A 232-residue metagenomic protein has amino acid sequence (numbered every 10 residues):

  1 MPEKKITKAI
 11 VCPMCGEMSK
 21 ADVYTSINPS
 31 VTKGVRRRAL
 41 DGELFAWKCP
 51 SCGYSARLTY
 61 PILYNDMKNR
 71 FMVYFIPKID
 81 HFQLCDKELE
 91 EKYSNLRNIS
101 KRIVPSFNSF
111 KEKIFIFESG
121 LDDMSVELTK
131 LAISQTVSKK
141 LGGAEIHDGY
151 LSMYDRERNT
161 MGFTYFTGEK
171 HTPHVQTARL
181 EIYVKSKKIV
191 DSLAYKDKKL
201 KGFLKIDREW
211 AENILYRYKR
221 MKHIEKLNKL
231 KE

Functional and structural regions predicted by a protein language model:
M1-K78: N-terminal cysteine/histidine-rich coordination modules
K4-K5, R36-R38, R57, R70 (+6 more regions): Arginine residue identity/basic-tract feature
I6, I10, I27, I62 (+11 more regions): Weak global preference for isoleucine
N28-T32, C85-D86, D122, Q176 (+2 more regions): Serine/threonine-rich low-complexity intrinsically disordered regions
G42-F45, E90, V126-E232: Long C-terminal interaction/binding lobes of large macromolecular proteins
K48-I133: Domain-exit/linker segments immediately C-terminal to small folded modules
